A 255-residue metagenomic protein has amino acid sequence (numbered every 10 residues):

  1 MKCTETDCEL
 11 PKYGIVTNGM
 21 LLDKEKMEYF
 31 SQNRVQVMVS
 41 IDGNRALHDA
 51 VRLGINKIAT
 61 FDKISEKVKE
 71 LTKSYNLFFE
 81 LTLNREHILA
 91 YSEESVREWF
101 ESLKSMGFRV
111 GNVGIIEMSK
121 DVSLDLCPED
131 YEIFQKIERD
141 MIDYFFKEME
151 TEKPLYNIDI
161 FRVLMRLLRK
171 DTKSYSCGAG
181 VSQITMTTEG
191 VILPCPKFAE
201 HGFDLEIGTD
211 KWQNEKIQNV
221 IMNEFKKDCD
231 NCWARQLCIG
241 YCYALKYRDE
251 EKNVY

Functional and structural regions predicted by a protein language model:
M1-A50, G54-K63, L81-E98: Canonical radical SAM enzyme core domain
A46-A179, Q183-T185, F203: Radical SAM enzyme [4Fe-4S]-AdoMet core and its adjacent flexible, acidic and glycine-rich loops/tails across
I133-L167, I192-G240: C-terminal accessory region of radical SAM enzymes
I184, G202, Q236-I239, L245 (+1 more regions): Cys/His-rich zinc-coordinating "finger/knuckle" motifs
T187-E189: Short, acidic, Ser/Thr-enriched surface-loop or helix-capping motifs
D249-Y255: Short microdomains enriched in Cys/His and/or Lys/Arg
